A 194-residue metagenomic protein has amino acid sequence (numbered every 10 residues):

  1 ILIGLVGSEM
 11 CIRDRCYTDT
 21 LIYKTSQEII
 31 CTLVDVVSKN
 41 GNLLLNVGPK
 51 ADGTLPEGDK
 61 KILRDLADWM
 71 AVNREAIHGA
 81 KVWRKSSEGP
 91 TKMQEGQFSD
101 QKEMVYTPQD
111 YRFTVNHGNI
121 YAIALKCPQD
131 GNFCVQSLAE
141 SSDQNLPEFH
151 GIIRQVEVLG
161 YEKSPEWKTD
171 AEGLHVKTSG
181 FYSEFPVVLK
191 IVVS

Functional and structural regions predicted by a protein language model:
I1-I12: Single conserved hydrophobic/aromatic residue that forms the stacking wall/gate of nucleotide- or nucleobase-binding
R13-K24: The substrate-binding groove and active-site-proximal loops of carbohydrate-active enzymes, especially glycoside
Y17, T54, K177: Conserved short-loop catalytic and cofactor-binding motifs
Y23, P56-K60, L146: Generic detection of long, well-ordered alpha-helical segments
K24-E28, G160: Generic detector of solvent-exposed, compositionally biased contiguous segments
I29, L33-S38, N42-P108, G118-Q129: Catalytic cores of secreted or luminal carbohydrate-active enzymes
G79-S86, K92-P108, R112-S194: C-terminal beta-sandwich/jelly-roll accessory domains of carbohydrate-active enzymes
